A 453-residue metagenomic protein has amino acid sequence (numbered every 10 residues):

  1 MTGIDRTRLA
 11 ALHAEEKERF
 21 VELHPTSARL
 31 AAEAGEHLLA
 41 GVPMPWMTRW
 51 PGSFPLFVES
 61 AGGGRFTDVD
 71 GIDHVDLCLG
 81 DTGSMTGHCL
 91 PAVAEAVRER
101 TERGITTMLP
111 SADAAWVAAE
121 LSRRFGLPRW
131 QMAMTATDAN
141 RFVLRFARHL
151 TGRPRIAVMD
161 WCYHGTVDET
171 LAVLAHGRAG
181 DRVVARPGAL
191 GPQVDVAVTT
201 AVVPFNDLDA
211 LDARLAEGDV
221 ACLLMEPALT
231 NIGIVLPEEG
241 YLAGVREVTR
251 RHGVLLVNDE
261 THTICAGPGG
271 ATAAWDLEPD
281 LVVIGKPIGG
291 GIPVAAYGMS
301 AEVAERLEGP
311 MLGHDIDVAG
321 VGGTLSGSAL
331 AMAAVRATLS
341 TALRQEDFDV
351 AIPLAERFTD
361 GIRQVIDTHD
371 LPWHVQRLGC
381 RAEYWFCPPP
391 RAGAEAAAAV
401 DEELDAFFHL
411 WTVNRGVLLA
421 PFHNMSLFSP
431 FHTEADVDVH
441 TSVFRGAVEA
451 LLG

Functional and structural regions predicted by a protein language model:
M1-G453: Conserved N-terminal phosphate-binding loop of PLP-dependent enzymes in the Aspartate aminotransferase
